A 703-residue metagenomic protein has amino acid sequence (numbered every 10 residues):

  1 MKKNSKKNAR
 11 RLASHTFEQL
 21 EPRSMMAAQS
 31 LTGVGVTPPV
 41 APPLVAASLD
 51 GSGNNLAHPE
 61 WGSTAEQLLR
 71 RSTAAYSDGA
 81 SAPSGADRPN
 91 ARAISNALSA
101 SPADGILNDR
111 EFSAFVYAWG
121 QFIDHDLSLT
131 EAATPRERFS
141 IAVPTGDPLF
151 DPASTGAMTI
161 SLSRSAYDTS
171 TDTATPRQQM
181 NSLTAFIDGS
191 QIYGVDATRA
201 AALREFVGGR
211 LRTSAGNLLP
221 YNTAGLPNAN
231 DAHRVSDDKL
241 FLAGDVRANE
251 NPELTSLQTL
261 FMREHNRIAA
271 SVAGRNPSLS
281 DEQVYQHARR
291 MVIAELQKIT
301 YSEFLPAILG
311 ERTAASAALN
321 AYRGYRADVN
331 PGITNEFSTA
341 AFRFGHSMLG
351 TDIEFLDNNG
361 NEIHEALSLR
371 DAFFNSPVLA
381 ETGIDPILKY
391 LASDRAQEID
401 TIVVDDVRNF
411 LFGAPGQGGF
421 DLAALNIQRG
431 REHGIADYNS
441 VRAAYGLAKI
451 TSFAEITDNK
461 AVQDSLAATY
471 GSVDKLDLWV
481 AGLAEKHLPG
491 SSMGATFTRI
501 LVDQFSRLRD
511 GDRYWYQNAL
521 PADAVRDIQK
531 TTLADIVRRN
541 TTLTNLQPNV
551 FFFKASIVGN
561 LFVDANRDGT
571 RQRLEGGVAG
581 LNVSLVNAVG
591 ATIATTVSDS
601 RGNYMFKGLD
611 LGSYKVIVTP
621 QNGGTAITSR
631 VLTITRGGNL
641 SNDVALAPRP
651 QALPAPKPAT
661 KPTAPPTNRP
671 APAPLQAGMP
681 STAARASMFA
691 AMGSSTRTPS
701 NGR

Functional and structural regions predicted by a protein language model:
M1-S30: Subset of Sec-pathway N-terminal targeting signals
S30-R267, S271, R290, A294-A424 (+4 more regions): N-terminal accessory/cap region of cofactor-dependent oxidoreductases and related radical enzymes
G430, F553-T570, S641, P648: A short, Gly/Thr-enriched small/hydrophobic beta-strand-prone motif that recurs across taxa
A565-Q572, N587-N603: Short, acidic Ser/Thr/Gly-rich low-complexity loop/linker segments typical of extracellular and cell-surface proteins
N582, G612-N622: A short, solvent-exposed beta-strand micro-motif common in secreted/extracellular proteins
L609, P620-A647: Structured interaction patches on ligand/partner-binding surfaces of diverse proteins
P648-R703: Long, low-complexity repeat tracts used as extracellular stalks/passenger repeats and O-glycosylation platforms
